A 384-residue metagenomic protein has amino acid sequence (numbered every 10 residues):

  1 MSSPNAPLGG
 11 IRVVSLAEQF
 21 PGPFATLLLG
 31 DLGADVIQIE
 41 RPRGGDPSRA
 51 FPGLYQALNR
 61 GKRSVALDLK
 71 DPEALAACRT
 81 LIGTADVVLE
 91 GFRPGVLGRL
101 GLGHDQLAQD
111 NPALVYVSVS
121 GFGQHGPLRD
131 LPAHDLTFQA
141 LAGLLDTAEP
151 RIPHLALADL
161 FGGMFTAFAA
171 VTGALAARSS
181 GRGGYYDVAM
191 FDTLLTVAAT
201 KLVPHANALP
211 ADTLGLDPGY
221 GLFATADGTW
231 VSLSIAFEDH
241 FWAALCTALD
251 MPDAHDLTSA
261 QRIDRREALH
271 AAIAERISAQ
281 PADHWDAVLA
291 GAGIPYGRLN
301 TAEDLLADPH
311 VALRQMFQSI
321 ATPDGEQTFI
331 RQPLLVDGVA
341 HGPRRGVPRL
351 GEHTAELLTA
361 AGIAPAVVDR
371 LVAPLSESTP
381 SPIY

Functional and structural regions predicted by a protein language model:
M1-R182, H205-A206, I320, R349 (+1 more regions): N-terminal helix-loop segment corresponding to the beta1-alpha1 unit of nucleotide/adenylate-binding folds
R43, G121-G123, M190-L195, D227-T229 (+2 more regions): Glycine-rich beta-alpha junction loops
R151-F161, Y185, L214-Y220, V231-S232 (+2 more regions): A short glycine-threonine-serine/GTX helix/turn-capping micro-motif
G173-P210: Substrate-binding/catalytic subdomain of NAD(P)-dependent oxidoreductase enzymes
L209-G215, G221-L222, D324-Q327, G346-R349: Short Gly/Pro-enriched turn/cap motifs at secondary-structure boundaries
G219-A292, Y296: Aromatic-enriched alpha-helical interface/lid elements that frame and gate functional surfaces
D256-H270, N300-A307, D324, A366-Y384: Short linear loop/turn motifs
G291-R344: A glycine-rich dinucleotide-binding beta-alpha-beta segment and adjacent secondary-structure elements that constitute
